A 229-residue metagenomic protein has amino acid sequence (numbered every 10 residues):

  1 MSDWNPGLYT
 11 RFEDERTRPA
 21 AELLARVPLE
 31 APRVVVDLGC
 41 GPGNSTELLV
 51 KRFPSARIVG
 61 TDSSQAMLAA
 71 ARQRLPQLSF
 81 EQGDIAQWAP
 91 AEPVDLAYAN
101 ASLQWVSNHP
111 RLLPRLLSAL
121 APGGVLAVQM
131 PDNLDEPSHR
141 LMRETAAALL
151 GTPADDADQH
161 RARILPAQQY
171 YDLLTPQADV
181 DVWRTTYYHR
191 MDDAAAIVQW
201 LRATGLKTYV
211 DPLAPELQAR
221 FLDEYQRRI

Functional and structural regions predicted by a protein language model:
M1-E30, N44-L48, M67-A70, R143: Conserved class I S-adenosyl-L-methionine
W4, V180-I229: C-terminal helical/coil "lid" or tail adjacent to the Rossmann-like core of SAM-dependent
V34, G124-V125: Short glycine-centered segments of the SAM/dcSAM-binding site in methyltransferase folds
V34-L38, P42-W88, R111: Class I SAM-dependent methyltransferase SAM/SAH-binding core
Y98: A conserved beta-strand element that flanks and buttresses the S-adenosyl-L-methionine
A101-S102: Short catalytic micro-motifs in class I SAM-dependent methyltransferases
V106-S107, L120-P122: Helix-to-beta-strand junctions that scaffold the AdoMet/dcAdoMet cofactor pocket in Class I SAM-dependent enzymes
P110, L117, V125-D192, A214: Conserved catalytic/acceptor-binding region of the Class I
